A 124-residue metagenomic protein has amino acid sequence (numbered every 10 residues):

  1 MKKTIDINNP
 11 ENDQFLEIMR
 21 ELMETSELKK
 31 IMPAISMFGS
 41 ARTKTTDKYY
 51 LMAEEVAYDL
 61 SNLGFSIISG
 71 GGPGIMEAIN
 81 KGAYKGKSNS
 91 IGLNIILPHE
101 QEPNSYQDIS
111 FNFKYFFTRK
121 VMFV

Functional and structural regions predicted by a protein language model:
K2-L93: Glycine-rich beta-alpha loop segments
G74-V124: Acidic/glycine-enriched connector segments
